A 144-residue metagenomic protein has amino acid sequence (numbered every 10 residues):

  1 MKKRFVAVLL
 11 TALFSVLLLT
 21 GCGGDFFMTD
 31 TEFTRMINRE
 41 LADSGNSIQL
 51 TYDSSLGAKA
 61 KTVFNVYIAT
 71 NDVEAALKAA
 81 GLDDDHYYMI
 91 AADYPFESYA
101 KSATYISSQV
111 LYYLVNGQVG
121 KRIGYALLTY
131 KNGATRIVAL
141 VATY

Functional and structural regions predicted by a protein language model:
M1-F5: Positively charged n-region of N-terminal signal peptides that target proteins for export
V6-L13: Sec-dependent N-terminal signal peptides
L17-G21: C-terminal motif of bacterial Sec signal peptides marking the signal peptidase cleavage site
D25-H86: Short, well-ordered surface patches within globular domains
A79-Y144: A well-ordered secondary-structure block
